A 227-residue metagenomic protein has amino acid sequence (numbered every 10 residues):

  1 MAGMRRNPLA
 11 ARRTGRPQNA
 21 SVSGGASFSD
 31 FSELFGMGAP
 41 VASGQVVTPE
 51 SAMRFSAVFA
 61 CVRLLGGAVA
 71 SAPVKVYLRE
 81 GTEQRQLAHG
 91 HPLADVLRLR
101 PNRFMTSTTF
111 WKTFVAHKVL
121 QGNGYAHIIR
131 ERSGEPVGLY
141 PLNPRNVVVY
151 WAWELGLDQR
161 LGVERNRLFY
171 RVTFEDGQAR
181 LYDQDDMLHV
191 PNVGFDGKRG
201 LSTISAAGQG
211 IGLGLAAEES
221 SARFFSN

Functional and structural regions predicted by a protein language model:
A2-N227: Structured, contiguous alpha/beta core segments that scaffold functional sites
